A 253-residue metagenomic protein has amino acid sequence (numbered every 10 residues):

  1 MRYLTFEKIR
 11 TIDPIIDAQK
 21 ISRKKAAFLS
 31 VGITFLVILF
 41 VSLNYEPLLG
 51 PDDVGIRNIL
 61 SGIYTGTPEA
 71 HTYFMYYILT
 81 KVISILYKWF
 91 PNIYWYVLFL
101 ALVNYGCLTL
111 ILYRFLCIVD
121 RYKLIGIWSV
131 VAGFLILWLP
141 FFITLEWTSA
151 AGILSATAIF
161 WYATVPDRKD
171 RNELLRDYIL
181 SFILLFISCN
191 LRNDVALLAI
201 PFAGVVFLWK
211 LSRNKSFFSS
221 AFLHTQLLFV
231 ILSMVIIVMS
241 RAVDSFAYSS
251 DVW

Functional and structural regions predicted by a protein language model:
M1-I38, S220-I231: Start-transfer (signal-anchor) and selected internal transmembrane alpha helices of multi-pass inner/ER membrane
V41-L60, P68-I83, F90-P91: Extracytoplasmic catalytic/substrate-binding loops of multi-pass membrane glycan-assembly enzymes
L102-R121: Transmembrane-helix motifs of polytopic, lipid-linked glycan transferases
K123-V130, T164-F186: Short hydrophobic alpha-helices at membrane interfaces in multi-pass membrane enzymes
S129-S155, F186, N190: Aromatic- and kink-enriched transmembrane "portal" helix at the membrane-lumen/periplasm boundary that abuts
R176-N193, G204, I231-I236: Membrane-interface alpha helices of multi-pass inner-membrane proteins
N193-W209: Transmembrane-embedded, aromatic-rich helix segments that form part of the hydrophobic channel/pocket engaging
L197, F218-W253: Juxtamembrane membrane-water interface segments immediately following transmembrane helices in multi-pass
